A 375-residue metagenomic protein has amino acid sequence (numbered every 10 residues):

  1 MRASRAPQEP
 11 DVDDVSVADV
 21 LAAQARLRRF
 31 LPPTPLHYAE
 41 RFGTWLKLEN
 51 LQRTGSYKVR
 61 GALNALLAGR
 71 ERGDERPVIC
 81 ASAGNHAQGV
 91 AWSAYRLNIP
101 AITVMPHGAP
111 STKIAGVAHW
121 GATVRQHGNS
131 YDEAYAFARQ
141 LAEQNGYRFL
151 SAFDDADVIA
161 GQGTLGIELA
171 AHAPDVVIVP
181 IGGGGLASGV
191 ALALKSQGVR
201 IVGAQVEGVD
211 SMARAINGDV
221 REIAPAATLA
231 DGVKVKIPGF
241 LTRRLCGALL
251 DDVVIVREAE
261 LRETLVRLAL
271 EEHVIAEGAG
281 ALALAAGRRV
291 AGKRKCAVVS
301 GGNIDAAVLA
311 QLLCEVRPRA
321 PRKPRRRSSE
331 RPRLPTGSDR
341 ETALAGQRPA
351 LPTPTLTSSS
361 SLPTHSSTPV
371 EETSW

Functional and structural regions predicted by a protein language model:
M1-R326: PLP-dependent amino-acid enzyme catalytic core
A3, R28, R325-S328, T342-Q347 (+1 more regions): Residue-level detector of alpha-helical transmembrane segments in integral membrane proteins
A6, S329-A343, R348-T353: Short, low-complexity intrinsically disordered segments enriched in A/P/G/S/L with frequent Arg, especially at protein
A68, G287, L351-P352, S374: Alpha-helical transmembrane segments and their juxtamembrane interfaces
G121, A343-A345, T355, S374: N-terminal regions of proteins, emphasizing targeting and processing segments when present
S338, R348, T357-T368, T373-W375: Low-acidity, Ser/Thr- and Arg-rich intrinsically disordered low-complexity segments
